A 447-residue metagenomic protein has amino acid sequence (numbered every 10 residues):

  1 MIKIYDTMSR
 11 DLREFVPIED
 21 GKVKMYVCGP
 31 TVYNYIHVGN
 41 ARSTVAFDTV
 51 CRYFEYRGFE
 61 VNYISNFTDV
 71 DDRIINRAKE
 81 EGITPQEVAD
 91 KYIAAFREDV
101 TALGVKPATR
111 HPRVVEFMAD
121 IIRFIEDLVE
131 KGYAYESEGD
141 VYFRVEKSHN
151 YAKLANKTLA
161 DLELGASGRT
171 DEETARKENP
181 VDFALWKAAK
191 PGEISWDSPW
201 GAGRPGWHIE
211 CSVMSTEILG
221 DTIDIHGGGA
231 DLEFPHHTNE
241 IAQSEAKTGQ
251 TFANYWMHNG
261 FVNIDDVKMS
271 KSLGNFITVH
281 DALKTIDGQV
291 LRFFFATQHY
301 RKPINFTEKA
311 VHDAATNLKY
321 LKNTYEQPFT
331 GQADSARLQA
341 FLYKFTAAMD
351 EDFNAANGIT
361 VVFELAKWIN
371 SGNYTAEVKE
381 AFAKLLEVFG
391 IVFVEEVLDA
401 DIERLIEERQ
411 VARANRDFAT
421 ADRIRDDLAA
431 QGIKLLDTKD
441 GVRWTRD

Functional and structural regions predicted by a protein language model:
M1-T31, D48, N62, M118-Q327: Alpha-helical recognition segments enriched in aromatics with Gly/Pro capping that present substrate-recognition
S9-E14, I18-K106, W444: N-terminal, positively charged nucleic-acid-binding surface of large information/translation enzymes
F59, Y133, I433: Short phosphate-binding/catalytic loops that engage adenosine nucleotides
F67-D71, I93-F96, K106-I121, G139-S148: Short, glycine/charge-rich beta-strand/loop segments that flank catalytic centers and engage negatively charged groups
K79-P85, T109-V115, G229: The substrate-binding groove and active-site-proximal loops of carbohydrate-active enzymes, especially glycoside
R97-R123, Y133, E233, G288-V290 (+5 more regions): Non-catalytic interaction-recognition regions
K268-D447: Structural preference for alpha-helix termini/caps and helix-kink/transition segments
